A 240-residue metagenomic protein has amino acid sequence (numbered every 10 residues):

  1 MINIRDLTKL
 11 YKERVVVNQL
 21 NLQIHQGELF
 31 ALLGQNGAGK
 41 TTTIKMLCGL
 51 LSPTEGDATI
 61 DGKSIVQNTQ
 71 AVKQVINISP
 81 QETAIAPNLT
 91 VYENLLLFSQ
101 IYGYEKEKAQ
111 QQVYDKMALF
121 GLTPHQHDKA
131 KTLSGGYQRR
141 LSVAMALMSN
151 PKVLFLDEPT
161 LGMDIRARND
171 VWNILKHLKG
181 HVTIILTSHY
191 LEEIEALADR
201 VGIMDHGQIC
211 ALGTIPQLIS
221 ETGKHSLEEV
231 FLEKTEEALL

Functional and structural regions predicted by a protein language model:
G56-Q67, A71-V72: Conserved ABC transporter NBD signature motif
N88, K129-G136: Conserved ABC ATPase signature
L96, Q100, E107-H125: Conserved ABC ATPase "signature" region
L154-E158: Catalytic Walker B motif of ABC-type/P-loop ATPase nucleotide-binding domains
L212-G213: ABC ATPase "signature
